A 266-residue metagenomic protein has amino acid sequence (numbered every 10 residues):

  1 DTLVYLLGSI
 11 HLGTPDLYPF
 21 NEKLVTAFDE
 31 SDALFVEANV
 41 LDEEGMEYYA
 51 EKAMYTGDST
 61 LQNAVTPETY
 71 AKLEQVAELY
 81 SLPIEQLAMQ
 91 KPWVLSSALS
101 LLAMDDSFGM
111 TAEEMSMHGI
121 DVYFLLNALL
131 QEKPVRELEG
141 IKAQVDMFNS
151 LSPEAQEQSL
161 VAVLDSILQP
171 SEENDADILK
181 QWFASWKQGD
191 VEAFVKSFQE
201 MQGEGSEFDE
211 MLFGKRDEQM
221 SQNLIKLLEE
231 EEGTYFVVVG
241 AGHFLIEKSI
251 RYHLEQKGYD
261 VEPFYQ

Functional and structural regions predicted by a protein language model:
D1-L212: Structured, acidic catalytic/metal-binding patches in enzyme active sites
G203-Q266: A cross-kingdom marker for long, charged
